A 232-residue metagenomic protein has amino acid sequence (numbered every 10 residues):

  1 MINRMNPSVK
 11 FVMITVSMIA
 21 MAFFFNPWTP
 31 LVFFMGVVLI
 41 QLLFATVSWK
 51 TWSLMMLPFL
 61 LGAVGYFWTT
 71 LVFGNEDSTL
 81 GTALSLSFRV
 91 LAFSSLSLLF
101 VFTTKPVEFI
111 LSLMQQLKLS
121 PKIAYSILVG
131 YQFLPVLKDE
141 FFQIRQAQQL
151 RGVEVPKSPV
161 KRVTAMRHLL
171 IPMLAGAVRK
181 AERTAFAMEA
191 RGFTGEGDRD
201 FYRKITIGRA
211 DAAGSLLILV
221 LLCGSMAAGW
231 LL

Functional and structural regions predicted by a protein language model:
M1-P27, F33-I40, Q143-L232: Transmembrane alpha-helix interface motif
I2-N3, L43-T51, G74-T82, R203 (+1 more regions): Membrane-helix interfacial "entry" motifs
N26-F34, K50-M55, T79-L80: Short, aromatic-rich membrane-interface segments at the entry and exit of alpha-helical transmembrane domains
P27-W28, V47-W49, K118-I123: Membrane-helix interface segments
G36-T46, L61-F67: Alpha-helical transmembrane segments and their membrane-interface exit regions
M55-V160: Juxtamembrane/interface alpha-helical elements of multi-pass membrane proteins
